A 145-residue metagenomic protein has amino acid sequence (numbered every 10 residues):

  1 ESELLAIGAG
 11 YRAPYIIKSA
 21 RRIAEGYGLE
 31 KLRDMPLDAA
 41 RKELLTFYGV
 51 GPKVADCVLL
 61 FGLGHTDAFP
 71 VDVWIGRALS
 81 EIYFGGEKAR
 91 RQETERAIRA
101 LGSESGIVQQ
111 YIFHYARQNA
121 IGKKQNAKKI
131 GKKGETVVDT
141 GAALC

Functional and structural regions predicted by a protein language model:
E1-C145: Catalytic cores of DNA base-excision repair glycosylases
